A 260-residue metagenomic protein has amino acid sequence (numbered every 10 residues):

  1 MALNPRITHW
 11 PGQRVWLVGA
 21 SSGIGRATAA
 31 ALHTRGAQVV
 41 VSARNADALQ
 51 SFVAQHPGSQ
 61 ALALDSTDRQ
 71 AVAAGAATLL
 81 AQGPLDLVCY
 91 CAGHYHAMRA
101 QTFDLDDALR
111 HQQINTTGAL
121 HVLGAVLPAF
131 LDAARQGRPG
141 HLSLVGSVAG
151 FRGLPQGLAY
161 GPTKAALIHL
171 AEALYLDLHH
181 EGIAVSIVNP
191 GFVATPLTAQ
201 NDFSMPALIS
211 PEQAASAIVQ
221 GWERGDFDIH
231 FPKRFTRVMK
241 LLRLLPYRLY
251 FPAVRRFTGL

Functional and structural regions predicted by a protein language model:
S21-S22: Conserved glycine-rich cofactor-binding loop
H56-Q70: Rossmann-fold cofactor-recognition segment
C91-A97: Conserved NAD(P)H cofactor-binding loop of Rossmann-fold oxidoreductase domains
R99-Q112: Substrate-binding pocket helix/loop in short-chain dehydrogenase/reductase
L123, T163: Active-site helix of classical SDR
S147: Residue(s) in the substrate-gating loop at a strand-loop-helix junction that position the organic substrate next
I187, F203-V238: C-terminal helical subdomain
